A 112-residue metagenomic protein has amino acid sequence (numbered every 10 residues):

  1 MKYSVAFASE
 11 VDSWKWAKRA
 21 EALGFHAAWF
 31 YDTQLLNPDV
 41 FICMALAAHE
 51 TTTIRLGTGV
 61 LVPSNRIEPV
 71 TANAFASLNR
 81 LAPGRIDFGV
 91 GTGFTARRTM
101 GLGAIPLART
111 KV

Functional and structural regions predicted by a protein language model:
M1-A8, N65-V112: Flexible, glycine-rich active-site loops centered on histidine and acidic residues that chelate a metal or position
M1-T58: N-terminal beta1-alpha1-beta2 module of alpha/beta enzyme domains
D12, L35-L36, P63-R66, V70: Glycine-/small-residue-rich active-site loops that bind phosphorylated ligands and cofactors
Q34, L61, T92-G93: Conserved beta-strand edge residues that scaffold enzyme active sites
T58-G59, G89: A conserved short beta-strand
